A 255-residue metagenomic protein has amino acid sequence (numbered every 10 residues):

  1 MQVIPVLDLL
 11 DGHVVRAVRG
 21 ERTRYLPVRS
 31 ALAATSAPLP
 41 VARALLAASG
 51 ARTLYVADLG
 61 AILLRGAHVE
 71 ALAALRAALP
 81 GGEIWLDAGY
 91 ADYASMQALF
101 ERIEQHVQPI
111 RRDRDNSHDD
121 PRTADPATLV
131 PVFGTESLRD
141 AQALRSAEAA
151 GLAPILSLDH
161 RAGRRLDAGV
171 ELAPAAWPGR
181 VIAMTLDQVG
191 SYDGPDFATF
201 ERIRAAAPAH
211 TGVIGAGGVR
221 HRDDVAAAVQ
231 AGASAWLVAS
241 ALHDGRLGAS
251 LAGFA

Functional and structural regions predicted by a protein language model:
Q2-V6, T53-Y55, E83-D87, T128-V132 (+4 more regions): Structural preference for beta-strand elements that scaffold enzyme active sites
L7-R29, A94-V107, D119-D120, A124-Y192: Conserved anion-binding
E21-R43: Short catalytic helix/loop segments, enriched in acidic residues and glycine and frequently bearing histidine
L45-H106, D120, D125: N-terminal active-site wall of soluble small-molecule enzyme domains
A67-A74, D167-A173, D193-R202: Charged helix-capping and loop-helix junction motifs
I84-H106, D140-S146, V170-A173, A198-A235: Catalytic cores of alpha/beta
Y93, D125-A143, T185-G190, G217-A252: Glycine-rich phosphate-binding active-site loops on the catalytic face of alpha/beta enzymes
R111-R114, R122: Basic polycationic patches enriched in arginine
